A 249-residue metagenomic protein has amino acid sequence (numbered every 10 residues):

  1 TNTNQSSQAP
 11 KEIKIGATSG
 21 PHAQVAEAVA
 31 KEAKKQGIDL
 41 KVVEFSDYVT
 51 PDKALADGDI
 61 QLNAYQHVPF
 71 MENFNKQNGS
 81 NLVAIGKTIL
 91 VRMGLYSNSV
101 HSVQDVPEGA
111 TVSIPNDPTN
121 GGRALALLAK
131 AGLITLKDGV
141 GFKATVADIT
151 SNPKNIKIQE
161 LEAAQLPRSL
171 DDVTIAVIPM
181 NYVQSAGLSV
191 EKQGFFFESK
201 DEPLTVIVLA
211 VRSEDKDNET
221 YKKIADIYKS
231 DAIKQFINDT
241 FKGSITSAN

Functional and structural regions predicted by a protein language model:
T1-E12, N249: Short, low-complexity disordered leader/linker segments with a strong preference for bacterial N-terminal type II
A9-G20, I38-E44, T111-V112: Short, well-ordered beta-strand elements
G20, S46-Y48, G58, L62-E72 (+4 more regions): Beta->alpha turn/N-cap motifs
V42-K53, G141-R168: Short helix-initiation/N-cap motifs at beta->coil->alpha
N73-I85, S99-V100, D172, V177 (+1 more regions): Ligand-binding "clamshell"
I85-I134, K234-Q235: A conserved helix-loop-strand patch within extracytoplasmic ligand-binding domains of the periplasmic binding
R92-V103, T205-N218: A bilobed periplasmic-binding-protein/Venus flytrap-type ligand-binding module shared by bacterial periplasmic
P118-K143, A225-N249: Ligand-binding clefts/hinges and TM-proximal coupling segments of bilobed small-molecule sensing domains
